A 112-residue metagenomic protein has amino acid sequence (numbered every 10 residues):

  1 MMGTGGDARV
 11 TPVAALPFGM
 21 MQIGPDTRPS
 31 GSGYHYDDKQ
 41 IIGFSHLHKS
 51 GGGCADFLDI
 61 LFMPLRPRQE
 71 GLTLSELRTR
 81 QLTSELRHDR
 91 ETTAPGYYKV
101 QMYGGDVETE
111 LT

Functional and structural regions predicted by a protein language model:
M1-T112: Accessory carbohydrate-recognition regions in carbohydrate-active enzymes
